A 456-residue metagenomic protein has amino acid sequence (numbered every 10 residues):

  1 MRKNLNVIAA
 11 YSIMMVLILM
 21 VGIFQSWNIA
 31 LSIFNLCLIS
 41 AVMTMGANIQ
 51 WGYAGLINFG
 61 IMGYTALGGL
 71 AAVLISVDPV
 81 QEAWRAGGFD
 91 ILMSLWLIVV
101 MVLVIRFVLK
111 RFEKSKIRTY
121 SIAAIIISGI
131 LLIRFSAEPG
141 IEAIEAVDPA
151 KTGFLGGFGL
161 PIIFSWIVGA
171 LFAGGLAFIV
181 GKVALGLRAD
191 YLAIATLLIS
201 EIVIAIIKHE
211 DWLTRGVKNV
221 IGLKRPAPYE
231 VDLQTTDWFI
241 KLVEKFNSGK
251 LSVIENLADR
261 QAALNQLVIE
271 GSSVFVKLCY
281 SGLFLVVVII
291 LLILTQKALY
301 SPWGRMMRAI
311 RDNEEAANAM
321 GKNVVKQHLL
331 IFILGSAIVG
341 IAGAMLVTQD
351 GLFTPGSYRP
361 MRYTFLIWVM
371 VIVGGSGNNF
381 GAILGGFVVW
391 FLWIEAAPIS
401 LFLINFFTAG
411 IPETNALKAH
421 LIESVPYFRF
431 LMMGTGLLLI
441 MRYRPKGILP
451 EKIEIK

Functional and structural regions predicted by a protein language model:
M1-K456: Transmembrane alpha-helices and adjacent helix-loop boundaries
